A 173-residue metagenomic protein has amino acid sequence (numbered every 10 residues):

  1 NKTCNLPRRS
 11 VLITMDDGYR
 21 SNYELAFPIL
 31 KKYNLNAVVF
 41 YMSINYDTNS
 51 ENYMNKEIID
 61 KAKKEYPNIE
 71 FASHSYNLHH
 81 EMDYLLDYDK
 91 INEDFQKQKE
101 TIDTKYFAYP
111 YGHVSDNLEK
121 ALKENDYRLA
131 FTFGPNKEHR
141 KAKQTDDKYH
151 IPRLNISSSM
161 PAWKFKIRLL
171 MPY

Functional and structural regions predicted by a protein language model:
N1-V11, R153, S159-A162, I167-Y173: N-terminal pre-catalytic segment of deacetylase/amide-hydrolase enzymes
R8-V11, Y19-S21, L25, K31-N117 (+1 more regions): Metal-dependent polysaccharide deacetylase catalytic core of the NodB/CE4 family, i.e., the active-site-bearing domain
F40, A130-T132: Short beta-strand and adjacent tight-turn residues that come in two discontinuous sequence segments and form the edges
Y111, F133-P135: Short secondary-structure boundary segments
N136-K143: A ligand-binding cleft/hinge motif common to bilobed small-molecule-binding domains
